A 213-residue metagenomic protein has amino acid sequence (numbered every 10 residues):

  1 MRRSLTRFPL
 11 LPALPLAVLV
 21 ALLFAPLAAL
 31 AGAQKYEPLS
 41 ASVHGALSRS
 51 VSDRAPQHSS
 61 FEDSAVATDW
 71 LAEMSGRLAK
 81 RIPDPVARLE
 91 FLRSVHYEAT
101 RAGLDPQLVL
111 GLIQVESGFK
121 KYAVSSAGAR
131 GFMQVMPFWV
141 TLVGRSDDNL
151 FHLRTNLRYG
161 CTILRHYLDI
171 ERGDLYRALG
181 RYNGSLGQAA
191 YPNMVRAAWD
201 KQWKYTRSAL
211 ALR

Functional and structural regions predicted by a protein language model:
M1-P9: N-terminal secretory signal peptides that target proteins for export/translocation
F8-L11, L210: Short, aromatic- and cysteine-enriched interfacial helices/patches that mediate contacts at lipid membranes
A13-P26: Bacterial N-terminal signal peptides
L16-V18, A41, R49, K80: Residue-level marker of intrinsically disordered, low-complexity segments enriched for small/polar residues
L27-A31: Sec/Tat signal peptide C-region and signal peptidase I cleavage site
A33-S50: Short N-terminal segments immediately surrounding and downstream of signal-peptide cleavage
D53-R213: Catalytic glycan-binding domains that act on GlcNAc-containing polysaccharides
